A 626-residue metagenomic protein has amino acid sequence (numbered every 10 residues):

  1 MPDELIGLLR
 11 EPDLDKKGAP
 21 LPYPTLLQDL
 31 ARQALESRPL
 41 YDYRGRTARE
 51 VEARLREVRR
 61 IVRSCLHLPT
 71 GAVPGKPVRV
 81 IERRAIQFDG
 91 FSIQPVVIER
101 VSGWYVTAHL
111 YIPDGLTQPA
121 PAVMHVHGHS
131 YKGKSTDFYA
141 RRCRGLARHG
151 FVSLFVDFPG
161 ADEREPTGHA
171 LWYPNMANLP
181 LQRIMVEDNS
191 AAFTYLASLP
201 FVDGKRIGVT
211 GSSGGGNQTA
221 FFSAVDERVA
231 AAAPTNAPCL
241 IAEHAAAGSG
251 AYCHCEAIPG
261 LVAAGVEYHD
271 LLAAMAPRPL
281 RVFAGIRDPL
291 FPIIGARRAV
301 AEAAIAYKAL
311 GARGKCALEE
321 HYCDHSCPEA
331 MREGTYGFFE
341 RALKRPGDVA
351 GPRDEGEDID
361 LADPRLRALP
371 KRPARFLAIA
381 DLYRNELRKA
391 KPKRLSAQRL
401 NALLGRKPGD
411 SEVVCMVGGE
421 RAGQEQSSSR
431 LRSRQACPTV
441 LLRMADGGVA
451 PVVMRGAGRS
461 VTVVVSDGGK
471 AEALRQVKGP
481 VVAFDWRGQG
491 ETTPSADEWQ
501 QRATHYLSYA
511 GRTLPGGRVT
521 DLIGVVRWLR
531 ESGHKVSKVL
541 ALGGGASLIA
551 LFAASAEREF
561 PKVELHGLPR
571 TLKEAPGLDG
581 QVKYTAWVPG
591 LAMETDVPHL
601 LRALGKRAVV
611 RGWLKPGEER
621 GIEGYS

Functional and structural regions predicted by a protein language model:
M1-Y105, Q118, Y268-D270, A276-R278 (+8 more regions): Alpha/beta-hydrolase-fold serine-hydrolase catalytic core, especially in secreted/extracellular enzymes
R44, F158-L171, P180, F201-V202 (+14 more regions): Aromatic-lined carbohydrate-binding surfaces of glycoside hydrolases
Y111, V126, V156, T210-S212 (+12 more regions): Generic beta-strand/beta-sheet core signal
D114-F201, P238-C253, V465-R530, R570-Q581: Cap/lid segment of the alpha/beta-hydrolase catalytic domain
A122, S460-T462, K538: Structural motif
S130-R141, M176-E187, V209-A220, I258-L271 (+4 more regions): Alpha-helix capping and helix-loop boundary segments enriched in small/acidic/polar residues
T194-A264, V525-E594, L600-A603: Primarily recognizes the serine-hydrolase "nucleophile elbow" in alpha/beta-hydrolase and SGNH/GDSL folds
S428-A436: Short Gly/Ser/Thr- and charged-rich N-terminal loops/segments that act as flexible capping/hinge elements
